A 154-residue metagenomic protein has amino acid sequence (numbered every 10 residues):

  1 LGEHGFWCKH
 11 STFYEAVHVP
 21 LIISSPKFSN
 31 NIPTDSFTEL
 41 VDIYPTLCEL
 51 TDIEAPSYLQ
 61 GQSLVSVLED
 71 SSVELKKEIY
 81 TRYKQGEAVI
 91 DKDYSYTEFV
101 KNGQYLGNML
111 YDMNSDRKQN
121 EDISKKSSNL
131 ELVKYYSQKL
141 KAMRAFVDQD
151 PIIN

Functional and structural regions predicted by a protein language model:
L1-F6, S29, V41-Y44, E49-K118 (+2 more regions): C-terminal cap/loop subdomain of S1 sulfatases and analogous C-terminal strand-loop tails that border
L1-I32, E39: Histidine-centered active-site microenvironments of extracellular/periplasmic hydrolases and transferases
S11, S36, N129-L132: Residue-level preference for long, well-ordered alpha-helices that form the structural scaffold of enzyme catalytic
I32-S36, E54, S124-K125: Short, solvent-exposed loop/turn segments at secondary-structure boundaries
E121-N129: Active-site-proximal N-terminal segment of extracellular/periplasmic enzymes that hydrolyze or transfer
N154: A short glycine-rich, hydrophobically flanked beta-strand micro-motif that places a catalytic Asp/Glu for divalent metal
